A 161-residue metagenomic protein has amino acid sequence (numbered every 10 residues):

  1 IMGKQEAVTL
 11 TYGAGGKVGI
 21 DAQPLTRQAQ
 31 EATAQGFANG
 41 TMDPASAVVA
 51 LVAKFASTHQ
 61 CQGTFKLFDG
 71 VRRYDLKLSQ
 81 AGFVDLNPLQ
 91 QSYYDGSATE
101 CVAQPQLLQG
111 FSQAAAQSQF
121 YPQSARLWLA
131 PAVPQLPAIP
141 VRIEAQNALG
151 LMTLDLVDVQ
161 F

Functional and structural regions predicted by a protein language model:
I1-D75: Contiguous hydrophobic, core-forming segments of folded domains
I1-T9, S57-F161: Acidic, serine/threonine-rich low-complexity disordered tracts
